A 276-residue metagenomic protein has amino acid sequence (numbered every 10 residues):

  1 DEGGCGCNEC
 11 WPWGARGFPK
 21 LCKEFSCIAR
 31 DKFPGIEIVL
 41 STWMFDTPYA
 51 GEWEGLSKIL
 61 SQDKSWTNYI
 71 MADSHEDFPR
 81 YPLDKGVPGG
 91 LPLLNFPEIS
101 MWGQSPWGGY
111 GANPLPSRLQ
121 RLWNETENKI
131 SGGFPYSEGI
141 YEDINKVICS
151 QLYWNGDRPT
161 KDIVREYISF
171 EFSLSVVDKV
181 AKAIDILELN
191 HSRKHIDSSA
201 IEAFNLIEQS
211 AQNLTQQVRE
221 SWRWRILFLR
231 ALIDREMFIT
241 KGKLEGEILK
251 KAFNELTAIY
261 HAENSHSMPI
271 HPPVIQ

Functional and structural regions predicted by a protein language model:
D1-L174, H261-S265, P269-P272: Catalytic-core regions of glycoside hydrolase
S137-E142, D157-Q276: C-terminal non-catalytic alpha-helical accessory regions
